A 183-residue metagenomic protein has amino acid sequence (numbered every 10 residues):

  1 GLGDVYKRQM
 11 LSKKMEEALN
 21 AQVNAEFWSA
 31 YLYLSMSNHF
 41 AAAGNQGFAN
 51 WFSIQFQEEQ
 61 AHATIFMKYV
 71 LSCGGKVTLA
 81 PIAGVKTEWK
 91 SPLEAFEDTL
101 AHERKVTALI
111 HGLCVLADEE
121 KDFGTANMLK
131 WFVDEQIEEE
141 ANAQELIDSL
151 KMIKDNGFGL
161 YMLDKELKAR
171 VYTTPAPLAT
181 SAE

Functional and structural regions predicted by a protein language model:
G1-Y6: Short, small-residue-biased leader/transition segments that mark boundaries at the very start of proteins
K7-E183: Iron-associated oxidoreductase/ferritin-like identity signal
